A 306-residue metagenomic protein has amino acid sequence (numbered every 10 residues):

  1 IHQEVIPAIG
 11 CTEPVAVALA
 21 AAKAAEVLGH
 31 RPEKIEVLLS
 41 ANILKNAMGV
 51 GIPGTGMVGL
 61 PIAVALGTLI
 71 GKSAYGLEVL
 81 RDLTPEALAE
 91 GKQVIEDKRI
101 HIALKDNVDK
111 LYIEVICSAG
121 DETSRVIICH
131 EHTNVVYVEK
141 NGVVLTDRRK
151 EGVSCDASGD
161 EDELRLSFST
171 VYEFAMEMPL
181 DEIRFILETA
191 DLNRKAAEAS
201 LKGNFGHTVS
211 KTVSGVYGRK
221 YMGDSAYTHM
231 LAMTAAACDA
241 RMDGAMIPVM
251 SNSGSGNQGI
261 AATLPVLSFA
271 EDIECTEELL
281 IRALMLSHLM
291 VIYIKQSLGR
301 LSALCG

Functional and structural regions predicted by a protein language model:
I1-P14, L19, K92-E96: Short, Gly/Pro- and small/polar-rich lid/capping loops
H2-C11, K45-T55, A245-S255, Q296-C305: A short glycine/serine-rich beta->alpha loop
C11-A18, P53-T68, S253-T263, C305-G306: FAD-binding core of FAD-dependent oxidoreductases, characterized by glycine-rich FAD pyrophosphate-binding loops
P14-H30, N257-C275: Alpha-helical support elements that line or immediately flank enzyme active sites and cofactor-binding pockets
A18-C117: Early transmembrane hairpin of solute transport permeases
A25, F269-R282, I292-G306: Hydrophobic alpha-helical bundle architecture
G29-I43, S225-G244, T276-K295: Acidic-glycine-rich active-site phosphate/pyrophosphate-binding loop
E96-G244: Signature of multi-pass transmembrane helix bundles
